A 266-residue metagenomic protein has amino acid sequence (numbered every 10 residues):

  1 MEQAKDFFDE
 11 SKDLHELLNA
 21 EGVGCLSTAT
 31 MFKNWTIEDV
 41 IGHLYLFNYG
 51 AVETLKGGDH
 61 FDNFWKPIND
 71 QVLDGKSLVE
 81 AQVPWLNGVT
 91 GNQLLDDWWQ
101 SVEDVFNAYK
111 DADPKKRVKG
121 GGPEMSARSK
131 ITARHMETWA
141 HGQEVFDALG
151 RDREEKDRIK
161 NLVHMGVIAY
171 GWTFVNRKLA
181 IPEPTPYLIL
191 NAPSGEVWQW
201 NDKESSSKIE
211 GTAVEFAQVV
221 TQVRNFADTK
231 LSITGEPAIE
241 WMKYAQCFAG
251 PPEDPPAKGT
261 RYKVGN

Functional and structural regions predicted by a protein language model:
M1, K5-N34, D39-G42: Basic, Lys/Arg-rich alpha-helical nucleic-acid-recognition elements, primarily the DNA-binding modules of transcription
M1-E2, G50-K110, R158-I159: Short, helix-capping/interhelical loops that line the mouth of catalytic, cofactor-, or ligand-binding pockets
A4-F7, L95-W98, I131-R134: Hydrophobic packing residues in well-ordered alpha-helices of helical domains and bundles
K12-N19, N48-V52, W99-K110, W139-F146: Structural signal for well-ordered, non-membrane alpha-helices
L18-T30, V102-I131: Acidic interhelical loop/turn segments
L26-Q71, G120-N176, F216: Short, contiguous alpha-helical
K178-V220: Glycine/small-residue-rich hydrophobic helix-like segments
S205-N266: C-terminal interaction segments
